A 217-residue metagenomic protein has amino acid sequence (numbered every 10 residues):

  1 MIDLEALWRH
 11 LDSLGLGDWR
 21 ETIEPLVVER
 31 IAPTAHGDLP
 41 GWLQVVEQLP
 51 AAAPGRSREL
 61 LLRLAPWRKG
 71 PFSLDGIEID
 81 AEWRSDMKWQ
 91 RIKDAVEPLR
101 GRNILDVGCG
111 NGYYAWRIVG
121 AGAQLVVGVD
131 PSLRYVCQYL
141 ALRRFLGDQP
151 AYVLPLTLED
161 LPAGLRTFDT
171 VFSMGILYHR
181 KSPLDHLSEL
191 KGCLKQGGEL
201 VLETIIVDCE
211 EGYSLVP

Functional and structural regions predicted by a protein language model:
M1-L64: N-terminal auxiliary segments of SAM/dcSAM-dependent transferases
W83-R102: Conserved alpha-helix/loop element of class I SAM-dependent methyltransferases that forms part of the SAM/SAH-binding
R102-G110: Conserved class I S-adenosyl-L-methionine
N111-G122: Conserved SAM-binding loop of SAM-dependent methyltransferases across substrates and taxa, primarily the Class I
G147-E159: Conserved SAM-binding strand-loop segment of SAM-dependent methyltransferases
D169-P183: A short SAM/SAH-binding and catalytic strip from SAM-dependent methyltransferases
L184-E199: A short glycine-rich, Lys/Arg-flanked "PGG" loop and its adjoining helix->strand segment in the class I
I206-P217: Short, glycine-/aromatic-enriched active-site segment of Class I SAM-dependent methyltransferases
